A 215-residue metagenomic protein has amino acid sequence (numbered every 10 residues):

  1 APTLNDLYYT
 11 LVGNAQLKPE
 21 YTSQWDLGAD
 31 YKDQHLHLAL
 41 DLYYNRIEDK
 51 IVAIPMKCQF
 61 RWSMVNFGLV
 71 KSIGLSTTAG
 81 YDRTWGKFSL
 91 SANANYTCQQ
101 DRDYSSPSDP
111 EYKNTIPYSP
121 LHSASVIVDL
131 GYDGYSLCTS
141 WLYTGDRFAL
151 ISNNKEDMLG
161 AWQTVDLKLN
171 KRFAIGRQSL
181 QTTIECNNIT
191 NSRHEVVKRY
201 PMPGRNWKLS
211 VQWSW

Functional and structural regions predicted by a protein language model:
A1-I47, P55-R83, I116-H122: Outer-membrane beta-barrel signature, preferentially recognizing the C-terminal barrel domain of Gram-negative
T3-T10, K50-Q59, Q99-Y112, W141 (+2 more regions): Outer-membrane beta-barrel translocator domains and adjoining extracellular loop/strand segments of Gram-negative
Y21-S23, Q59, K71, F88 (+4 more regions): Residue-level preference for beta-strand/loop junctions
W25, H122-L130, Q163-K171, R205-W213: Feature captures outer-membrane beta-barrel proteins of Gram-negative bacteria and organelles
D41, S152-L159, D166-N170: Short, glycine/charged-rich beta-strand-loop motifs at protein surfaces that mediate ligand recognition and catalysis
L42-R46, V65-L150, S179-Q181, T190 (+1 more regions): Gram-negative outer-membrane beta-barrel transporters
R46-E48, Y143-L150, L169-W215: C-terminal beta-signal and adjacent terminal beta-strands/loops of Gram-negative outer-membrane beta-barrel proteins
S76-Y81, D166-R172: Short, well-ordered amphipathic alpha-helices
